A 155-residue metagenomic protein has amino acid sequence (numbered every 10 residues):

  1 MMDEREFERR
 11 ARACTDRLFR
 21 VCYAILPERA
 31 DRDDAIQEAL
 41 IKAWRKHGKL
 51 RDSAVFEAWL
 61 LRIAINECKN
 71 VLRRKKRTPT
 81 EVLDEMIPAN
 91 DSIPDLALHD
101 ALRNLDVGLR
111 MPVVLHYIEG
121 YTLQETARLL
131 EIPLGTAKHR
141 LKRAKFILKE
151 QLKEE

Functional and structural regions predicted by a protein language model:
M1-E8, V82, S92, R128-L129 (+1 more regions): C-terminal edge and immediately downstream basic/flexible tail or linker adjoining helix-turn-helix-like DNA-binding
M1-R20, D33: A short, charge-rich alpha-helical start-of-domain segment used by transcription regulators
L18, C22, R32-A43, I63 (+3 more regions): Short, small-hydrophobic-rich alpha-helical interface motif
E28, E38-V55, R74-K76: Sigma70-family region 2
K49-R51, R62-E81, R143: Arg/Lys-rich amphipathic alpha helix in sigma70-family domain 2
I65, K69, L130-E155: DNA-recognition helix of helix-turn-helix
N70, R77-R103, T122, E154: Internal acidic/polar
P112-H116: A short pre-motif secondary-structure segment
